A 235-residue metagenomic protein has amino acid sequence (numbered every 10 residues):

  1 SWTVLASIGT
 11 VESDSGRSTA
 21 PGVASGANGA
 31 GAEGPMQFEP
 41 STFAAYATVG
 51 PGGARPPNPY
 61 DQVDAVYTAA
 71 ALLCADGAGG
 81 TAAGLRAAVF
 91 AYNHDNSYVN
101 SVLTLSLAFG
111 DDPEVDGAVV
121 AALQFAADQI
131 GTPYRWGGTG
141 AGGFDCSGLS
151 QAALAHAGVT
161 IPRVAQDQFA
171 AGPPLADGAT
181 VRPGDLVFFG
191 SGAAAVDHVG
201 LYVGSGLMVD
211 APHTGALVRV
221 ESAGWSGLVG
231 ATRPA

Functional and structural regions predicted by a protein language model:
S1, G29, A118, A127-Q129 (+5 more regions): Extracellular/periplasmic catalytic domains that process cell-envelope and extracellular macromolecules
S1-P113: Catalytic glycan-binding domains that act on GlcNAc-containing polysaccharides
V11-G16, T42-A44, D95-Y98, A108-F109 (+5 more regions): Solvent-exposed loop/turn segments at secondary-structure junctions within structured extracellular/periplasmic domains
V115-I130, P183, A231-A235: Non-catalytic ligand/cofactor/substrate-binding and regulatory segments of enzyme domains
T132-P183: Catalytic cysteine-centered active-site loop
A170, P174-G178, G190-D197, V203-A235: Aromatic- and glycine-rich peptidoglycan recognition patches
